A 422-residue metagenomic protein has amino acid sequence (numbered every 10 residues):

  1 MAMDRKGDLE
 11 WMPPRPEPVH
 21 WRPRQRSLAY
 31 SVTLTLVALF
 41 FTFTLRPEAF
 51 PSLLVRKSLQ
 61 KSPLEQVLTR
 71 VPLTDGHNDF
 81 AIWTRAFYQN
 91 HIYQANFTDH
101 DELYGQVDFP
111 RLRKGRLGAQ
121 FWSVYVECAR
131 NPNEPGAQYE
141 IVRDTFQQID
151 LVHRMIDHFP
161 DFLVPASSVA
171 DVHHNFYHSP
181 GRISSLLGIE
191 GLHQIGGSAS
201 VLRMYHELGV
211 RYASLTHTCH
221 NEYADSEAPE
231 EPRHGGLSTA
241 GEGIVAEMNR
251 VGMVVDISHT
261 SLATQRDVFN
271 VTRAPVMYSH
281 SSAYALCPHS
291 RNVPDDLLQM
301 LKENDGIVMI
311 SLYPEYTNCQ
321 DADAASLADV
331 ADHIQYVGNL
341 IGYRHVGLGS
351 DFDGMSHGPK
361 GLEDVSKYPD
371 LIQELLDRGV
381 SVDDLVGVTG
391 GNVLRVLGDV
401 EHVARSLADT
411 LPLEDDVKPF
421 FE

Functional and structural regions predicted by a protein language model:
A2-H234, P288-L348, F352-E422: N-terminal hydrophobic targeting/anchoring segments and the immediately downstream early-domain regions of hydrolases
N78-F80, H259-L262, A283, G354: Short, glycine/acidic-enriched loop or turn micro-motifs at the edges of active sites
S198-L202, T264-A274: Distinct, well-ordered alpha-helical segments
R233-R250, V268-Y278, L371: Alpha-helix-loop-beta-strand connector modules within alpha/beta enzyme cores
E242-I257, S261-V268, D295-E303: Substrate-binding cleft of carbohydrate-active enzyme catalytic domains
M253, A274, G306: A short helix->loop->beta-strand "cap" motif at the edges of active sites that frequently abuts
L262-A263, A283-A285, P314-T317: Short, catalytically relevant binding-site loops at active-site mouths
